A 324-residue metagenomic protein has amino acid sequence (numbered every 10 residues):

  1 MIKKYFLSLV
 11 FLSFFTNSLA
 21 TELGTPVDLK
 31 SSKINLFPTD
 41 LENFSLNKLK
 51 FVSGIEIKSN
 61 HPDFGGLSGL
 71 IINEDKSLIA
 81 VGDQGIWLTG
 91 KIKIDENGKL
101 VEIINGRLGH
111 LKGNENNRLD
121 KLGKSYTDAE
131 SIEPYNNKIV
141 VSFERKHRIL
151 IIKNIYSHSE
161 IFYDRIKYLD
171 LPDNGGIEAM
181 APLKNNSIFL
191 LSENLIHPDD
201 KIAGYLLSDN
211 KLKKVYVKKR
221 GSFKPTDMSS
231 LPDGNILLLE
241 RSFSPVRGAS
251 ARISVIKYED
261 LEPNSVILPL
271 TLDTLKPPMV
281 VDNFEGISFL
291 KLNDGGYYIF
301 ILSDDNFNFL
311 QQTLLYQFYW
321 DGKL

Functional and structural regions predicted by a protein language model:
M1-I2: N-terminal secretory signal peptides that target proteins for export/translocation
Y5-F14: Sec-dependent N-terminal signal peptides
N17-L324: Sequence/structural signature of beta-propeller domains
